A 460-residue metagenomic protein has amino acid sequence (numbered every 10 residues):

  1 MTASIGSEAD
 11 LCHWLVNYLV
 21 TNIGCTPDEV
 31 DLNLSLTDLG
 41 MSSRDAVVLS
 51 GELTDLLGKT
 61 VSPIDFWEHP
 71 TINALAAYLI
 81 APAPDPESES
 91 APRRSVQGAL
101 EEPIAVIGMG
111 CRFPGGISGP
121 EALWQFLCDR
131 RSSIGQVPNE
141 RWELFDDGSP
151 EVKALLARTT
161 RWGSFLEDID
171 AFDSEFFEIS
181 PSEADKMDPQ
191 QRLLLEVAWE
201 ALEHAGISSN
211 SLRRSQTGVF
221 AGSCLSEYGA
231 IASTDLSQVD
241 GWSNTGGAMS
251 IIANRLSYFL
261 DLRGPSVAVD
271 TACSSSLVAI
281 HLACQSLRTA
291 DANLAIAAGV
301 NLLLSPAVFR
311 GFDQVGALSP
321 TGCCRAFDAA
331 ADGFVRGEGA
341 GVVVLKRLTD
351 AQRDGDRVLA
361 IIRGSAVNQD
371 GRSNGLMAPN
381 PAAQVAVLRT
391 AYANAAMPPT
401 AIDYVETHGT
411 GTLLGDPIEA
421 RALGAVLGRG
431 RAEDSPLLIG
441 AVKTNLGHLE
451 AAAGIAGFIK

Functional and structural regions predicted by a protein language model:
M1-T2, G333: Interdomain regulatory linker/hinge segments that flank or connect interaction modules in polarity/junction/synaptic
T2-R94: Phosphopantetheine-dependent thiolation modules in NRPS/PKS and related acyl-activating systems
V96-L100: Internal signal-anchor transmembrane helix that establishes type II topology
E101-K460: Condensing-enzyme catalytic core of the thiolase-fold
